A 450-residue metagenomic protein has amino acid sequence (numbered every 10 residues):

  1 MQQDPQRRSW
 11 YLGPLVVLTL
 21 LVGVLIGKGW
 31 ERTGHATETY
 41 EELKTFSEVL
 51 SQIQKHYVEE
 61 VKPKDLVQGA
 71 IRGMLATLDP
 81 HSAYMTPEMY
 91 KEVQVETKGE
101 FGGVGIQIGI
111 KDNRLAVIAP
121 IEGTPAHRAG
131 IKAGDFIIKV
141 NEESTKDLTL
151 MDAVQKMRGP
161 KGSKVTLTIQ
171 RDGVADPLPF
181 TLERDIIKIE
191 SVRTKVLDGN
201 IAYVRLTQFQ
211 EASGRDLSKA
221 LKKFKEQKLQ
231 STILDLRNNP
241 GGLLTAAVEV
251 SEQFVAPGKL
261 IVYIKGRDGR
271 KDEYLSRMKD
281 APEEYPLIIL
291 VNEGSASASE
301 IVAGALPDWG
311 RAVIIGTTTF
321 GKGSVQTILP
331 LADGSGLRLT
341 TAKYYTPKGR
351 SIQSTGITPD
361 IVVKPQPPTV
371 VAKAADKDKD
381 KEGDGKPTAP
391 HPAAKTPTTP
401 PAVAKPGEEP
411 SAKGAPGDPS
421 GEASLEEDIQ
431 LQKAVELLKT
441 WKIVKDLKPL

Functional and structural regions predicted by a protein language model:
Q2-D4, I26-E42, F46, S51-P63 (+3 more regions): Cleft-lining beta-strand/loop regions that shape enzyme active-site pockets
Q2-V16: N-terminal Sec-pathway targeting helices
P5-R7, I314, A415, K442: Cysteine endopeptidase catalytic domains of the caspase/legumain-like
L12-G27: Hydrophobic membrane-insertion alpha-helices, especially the h-region of bacterial N-terminal signal peptides
G34-V58, K62, L66, L75-Q107 (+3 more regions): Glycine-biased strand-turn-strand hairpin within the trypsin-fold
Y57-I118, K164-T166, Q170-T181, I189-T194 (+2 more regions): Extended, small/polar residue-biased N-terminal targeting/export presequences and adjacent propeptide/linker tracts
G336, K343-L450: Conserved functional hotspot residues or short segments at active or partner-binding sites across diverse domains
